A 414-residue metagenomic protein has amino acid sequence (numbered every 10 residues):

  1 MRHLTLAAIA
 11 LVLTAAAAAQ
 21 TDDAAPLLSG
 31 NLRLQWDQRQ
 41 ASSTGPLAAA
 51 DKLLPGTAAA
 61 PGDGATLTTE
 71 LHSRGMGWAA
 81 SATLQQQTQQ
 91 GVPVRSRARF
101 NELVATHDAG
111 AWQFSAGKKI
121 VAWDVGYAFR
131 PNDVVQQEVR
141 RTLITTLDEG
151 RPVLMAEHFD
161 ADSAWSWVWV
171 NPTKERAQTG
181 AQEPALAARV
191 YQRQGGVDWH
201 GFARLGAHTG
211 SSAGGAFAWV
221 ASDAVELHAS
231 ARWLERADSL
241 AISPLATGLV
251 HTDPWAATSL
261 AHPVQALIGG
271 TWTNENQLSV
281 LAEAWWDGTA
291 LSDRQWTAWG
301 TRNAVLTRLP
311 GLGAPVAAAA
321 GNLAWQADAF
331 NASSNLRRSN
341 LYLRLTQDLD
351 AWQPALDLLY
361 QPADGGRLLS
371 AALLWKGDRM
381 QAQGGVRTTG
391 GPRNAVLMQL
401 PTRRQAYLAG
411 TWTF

Functional and structural regions predicted by a protein language model:
A19-F114, A156-H158, L373, G385 (+1 more regions): Beta-barrel outer-membrane channel/assembly domains of diderm bacteria
A24, H72-G77, R99, D108-A111 (+9 more regions): Outer-membrane beta-barrel strand-turn architecture
D51-T57, T88-G91, E138-T142, P172-Q178 (+7 more regions): Extracellular loop and loop/strand-boundary signature of outer-membrane beta-barrel proteins
A59-L67, S96-N101, D148-P152, F159 (+6 more regions): Residues that define the transmembrane beta-barrel architecture of outer-membrane proteins
L71-P172, G391: Outer membrane beta-barrel
A79-Q90, N101, Q136-R140, W165-T173 (+7 more regions): Transmembrane beta-strand segments that form the barrel wall of outer-membrane beta-barrel proteins
R193-G196, A218-D357: Detector for outer-membrane/organellar transmembrane beta-barrel domains, recognizing the amphipathic beta-strand
L343, Q381, V386-T388, L400-F414: Outer-membrane beta-barrel "beta-signal"
